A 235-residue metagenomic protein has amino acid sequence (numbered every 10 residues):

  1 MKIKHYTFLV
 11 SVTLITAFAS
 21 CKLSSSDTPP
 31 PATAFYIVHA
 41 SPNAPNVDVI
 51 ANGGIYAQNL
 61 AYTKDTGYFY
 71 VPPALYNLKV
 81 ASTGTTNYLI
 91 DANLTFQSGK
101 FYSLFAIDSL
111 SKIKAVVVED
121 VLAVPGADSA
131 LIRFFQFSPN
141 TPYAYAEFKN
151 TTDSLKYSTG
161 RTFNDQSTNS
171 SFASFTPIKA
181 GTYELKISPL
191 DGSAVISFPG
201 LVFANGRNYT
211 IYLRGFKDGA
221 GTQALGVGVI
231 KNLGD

Functional and structural regions predicted by a protein language model:
M1-S20: Sec-dependent bacterial lipoprotein signal peptides
C21-D235: Intrinsically disordered, low-complexity polar regions and short flexible loop motifs
